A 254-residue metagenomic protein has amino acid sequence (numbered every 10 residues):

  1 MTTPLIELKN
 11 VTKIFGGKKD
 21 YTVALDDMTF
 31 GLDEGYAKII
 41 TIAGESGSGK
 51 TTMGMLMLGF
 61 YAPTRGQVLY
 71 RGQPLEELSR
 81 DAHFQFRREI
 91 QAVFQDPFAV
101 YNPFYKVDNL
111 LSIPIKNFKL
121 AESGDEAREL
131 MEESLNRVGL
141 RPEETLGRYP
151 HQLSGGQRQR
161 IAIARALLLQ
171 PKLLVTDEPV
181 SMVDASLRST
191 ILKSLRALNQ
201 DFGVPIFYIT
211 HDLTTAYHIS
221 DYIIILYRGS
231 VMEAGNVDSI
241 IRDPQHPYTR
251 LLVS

Functional and structural regions predicted by a protein language model:
L58: Helix-to-loop junction immediately C-terminal to a conserved catalytic motif
G66-P74, F86: Conserved ABC transporter NBD signature motif
Y105-N117: Q-loop/switch helix immediately C-terminal to the Walker
Y149-L153, Q157: Conserved ABC ATPase signature
L168-K172: A short, proline-enriched helix->beta-strand linker immediately N-terminal to the Walker B motif in ABC-type P-loop
A216-H218: A short, surface-exposed alpha-helical micro-motif characterized by mixed small hydrophobic and charged/polar residues
V231-G235: ABC ATPase "signature
